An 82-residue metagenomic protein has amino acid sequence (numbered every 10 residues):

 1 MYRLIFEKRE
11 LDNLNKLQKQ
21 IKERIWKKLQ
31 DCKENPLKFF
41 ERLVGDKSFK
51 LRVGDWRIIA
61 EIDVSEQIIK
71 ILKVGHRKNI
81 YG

Functional and structural regions predicted by a protein language model:
M1-E23, V53-W56, E61-G82: Enriched for short, Lys/Arg-rich terminal
K27-R52: A short, surface-exposed loop/turn module that caps and links secondary-structure elements
